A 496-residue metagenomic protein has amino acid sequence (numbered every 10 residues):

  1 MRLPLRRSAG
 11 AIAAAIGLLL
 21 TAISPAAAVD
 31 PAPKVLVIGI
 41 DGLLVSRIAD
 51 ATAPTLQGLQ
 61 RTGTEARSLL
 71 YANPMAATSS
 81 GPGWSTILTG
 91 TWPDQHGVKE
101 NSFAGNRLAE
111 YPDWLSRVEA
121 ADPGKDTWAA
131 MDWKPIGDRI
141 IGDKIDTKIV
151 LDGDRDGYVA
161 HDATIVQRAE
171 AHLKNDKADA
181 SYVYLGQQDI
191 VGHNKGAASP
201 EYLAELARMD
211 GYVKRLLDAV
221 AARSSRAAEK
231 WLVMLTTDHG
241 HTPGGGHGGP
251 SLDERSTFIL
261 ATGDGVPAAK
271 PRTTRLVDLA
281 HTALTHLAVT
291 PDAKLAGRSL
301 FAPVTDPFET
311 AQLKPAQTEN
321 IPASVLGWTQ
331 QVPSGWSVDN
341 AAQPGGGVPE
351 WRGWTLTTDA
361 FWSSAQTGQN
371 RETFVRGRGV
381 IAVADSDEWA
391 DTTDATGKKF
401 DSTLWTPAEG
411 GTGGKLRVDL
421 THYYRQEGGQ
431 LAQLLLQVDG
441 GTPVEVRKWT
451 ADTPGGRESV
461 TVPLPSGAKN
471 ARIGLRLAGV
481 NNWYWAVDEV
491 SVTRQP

Functional and structural regions predicted by a protein language model:
L36-V37, T55-L56, R208-P250, I259 (+1 more regions): Metal-dependent active-site segment of extracytoplasmic phospho-/sulfohydrolases and closely related
S46-P82, T91: Short, structured active-site-proximal loop/turn typified by the sulfatase FGly-forming signature C/S-X-P-X-R
P82-T89, G249-P291: Substrate-binding rim/cap in mid-to-C-terminal beta-strand-loop elements of soluble/periplasmic
D138-I149, A169-R215: Active-site His/acidic residue clusters
T305-D391, G428: Extracellular glycan-recognition surfaces and repeat-rich motifs
D387-T412, R457-V460: Short beta-strands within extracellular/lumenal beta-sheet-rich domains
G397-F400, A478-Q495: Extracellular carbohydrate recognition
G441-G467: Extracellular carbohydrate recognition and processing domains and analogous Trp-centered ligand-binding platforms
